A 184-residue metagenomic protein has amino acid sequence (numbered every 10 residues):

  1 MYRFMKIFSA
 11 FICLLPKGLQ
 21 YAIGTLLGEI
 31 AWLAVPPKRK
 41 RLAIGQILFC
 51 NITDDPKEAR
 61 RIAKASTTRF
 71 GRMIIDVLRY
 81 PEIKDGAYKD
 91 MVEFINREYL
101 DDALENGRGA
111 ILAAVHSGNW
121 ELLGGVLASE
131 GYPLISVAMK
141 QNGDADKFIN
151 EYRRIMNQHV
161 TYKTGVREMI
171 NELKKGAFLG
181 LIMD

Functional and structural regions predicted by a protein language model:
M1-A114, F148-Y152, N157: Membrane-anchoring hydrophobic helices of lipid-metabolizing enzymes
L27, E121, M183: Short, flexible micro-motifs
T53, G131-Y132, K175: Short glycine/proline-enriched coil/turn segments at helix->beta-strand junctions
A65-T67, E121, A145, I170-N171: Short secondary-structure boundary/hinge segments and terminal tails
Y99, T164-M169: Short acidic active-site motifs
D101, G125, I170-N171: Alpha-helical segments flanking ligand/cofactor-binding loops in enzyme cores
N106-T164: Catalytic core of membrane glycerolipid acyltransferases/transacylases, capturing the structured, soluble-facing
R108-L112, M169-D184: Conserved Motif II region of HX4D acyltransferases
